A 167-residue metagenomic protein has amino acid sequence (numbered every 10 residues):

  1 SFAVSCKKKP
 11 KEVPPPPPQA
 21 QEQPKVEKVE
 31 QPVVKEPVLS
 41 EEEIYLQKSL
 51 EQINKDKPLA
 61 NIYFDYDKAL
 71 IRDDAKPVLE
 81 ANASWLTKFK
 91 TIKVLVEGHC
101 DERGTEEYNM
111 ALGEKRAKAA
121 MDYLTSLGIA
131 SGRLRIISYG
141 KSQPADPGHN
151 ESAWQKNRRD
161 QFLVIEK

Functional and structural regions predicted by a protein language model:
F2-S5: C-terminal motif of bacterial Sec signal peptides marking the signal peptidase cleavage site
K7-K93, K167: Periplasmic peptidoglycan-binding/tethering modules of Gram-negative envelope proteins
H99-K167: Periplasmic OmpA-like peptidoglycan-binding domain that tethers envelope proteins to the cell wall
